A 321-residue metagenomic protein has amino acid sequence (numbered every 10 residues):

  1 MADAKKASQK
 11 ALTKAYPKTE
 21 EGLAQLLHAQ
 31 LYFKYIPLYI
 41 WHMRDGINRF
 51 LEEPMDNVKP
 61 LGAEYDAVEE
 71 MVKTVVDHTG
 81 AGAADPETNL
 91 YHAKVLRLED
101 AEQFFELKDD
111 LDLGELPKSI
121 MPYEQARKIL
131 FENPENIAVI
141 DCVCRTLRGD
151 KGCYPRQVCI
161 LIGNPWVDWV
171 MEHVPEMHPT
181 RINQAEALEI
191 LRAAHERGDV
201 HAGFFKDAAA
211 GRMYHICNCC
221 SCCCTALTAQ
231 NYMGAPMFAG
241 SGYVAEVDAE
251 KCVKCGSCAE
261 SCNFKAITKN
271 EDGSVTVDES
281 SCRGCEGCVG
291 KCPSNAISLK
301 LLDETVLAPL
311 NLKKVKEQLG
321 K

Functional and structural regions predicted by a protein language model:
M1-G198, T276, S294, S298-K321: Iron-sulfur (Fe-S) cluster-binding modules
I140-P155, Y214-L227, E250-F264, S281-S294: Local cysteine-cluster metal-coordination motifs and their immediate loop/turn environment, predominantly Fe-S cluster
A193, R197, C222-A226, Q230: Short hydrophobic alpha-helical module
G203-H215, Y232-S261, K265-G284, S298-L307 (+1 more regions): Ferredoxin-like iron-sulfur electron-transfer modules
